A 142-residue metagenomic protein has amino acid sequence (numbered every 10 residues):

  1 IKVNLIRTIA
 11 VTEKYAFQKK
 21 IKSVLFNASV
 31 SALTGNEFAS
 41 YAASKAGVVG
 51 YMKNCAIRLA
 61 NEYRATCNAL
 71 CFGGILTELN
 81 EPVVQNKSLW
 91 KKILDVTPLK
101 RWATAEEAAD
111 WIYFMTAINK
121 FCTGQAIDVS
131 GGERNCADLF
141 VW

Functional and structural regions predicted by a protein language model:
T12-E13, K53: A short, exposed helix-loop element centered on a Lys and neighboring polar residues
K19-K20, L59-R64, I75, A103 (+1 more regions): A short hydrophobic alpha-helix cap/turn motif
K22-G47, M52-N61, G74-I75: Catalytic loop of short-chain dehydrogenase/reductase
V49, L59-L76, C122-V129: Conserved Rossmann-fold SDR core element
G74-V96, D138-W142: A glycine/serine/threonine-rich, flexible loop-to-helix segment that serves as the NAD(P) cofactor-binding "lid"
T97-A108: A conserved structural motif in NAD(P)-dependent oxidoreductases
Y113, K120-W142: Short C-terminal tail/terminal secondary-structure segment of NAD(P)H-dependent dehydrogenase/reductase domains
